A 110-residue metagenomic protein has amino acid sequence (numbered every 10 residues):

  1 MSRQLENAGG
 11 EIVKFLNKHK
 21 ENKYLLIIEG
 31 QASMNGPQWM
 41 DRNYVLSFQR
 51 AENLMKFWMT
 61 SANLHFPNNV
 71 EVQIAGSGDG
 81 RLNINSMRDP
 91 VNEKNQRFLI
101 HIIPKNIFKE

Functional and structural regions predicted by a protein language model:
M1-E29, M59, I100, I107-K109: Periplasmic peptidoglycan-binding/anchoring modules of Gram-negative envelope and division proteins
Q31-I107: Periplasmic OmpA-like peptidoglycan-binding domain that tethers envelope proteins to the cell wall
